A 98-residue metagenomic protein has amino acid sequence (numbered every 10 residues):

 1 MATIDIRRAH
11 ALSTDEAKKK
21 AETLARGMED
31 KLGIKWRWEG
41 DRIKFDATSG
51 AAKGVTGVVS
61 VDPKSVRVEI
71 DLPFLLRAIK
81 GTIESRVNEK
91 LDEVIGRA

Functional and structural regions predicted by a protein language model:
M1-I34: Terminal, regulation- and interaction-focused segments at domain boundaries
R7, R37, R67: Phosphate-end processing signature that detects enzymes handling 5′-triphosphorylated RNA and polyphosphate
A9-S13, T48, D62, D71-P73: Solvent-exposed residues in well-ordered beta-strands and their adjoining turns, especially edge/terminal strands
D15, G54, R77-I79: Intrinsically disordered, low-complexity acidic/polar segments
E22-T23, G27-P63: Ser/Thr-rich, low-complexity intrinsically disordered terminal regions
K64-G96: C-terminal structural segments of small proteins and small subunits
